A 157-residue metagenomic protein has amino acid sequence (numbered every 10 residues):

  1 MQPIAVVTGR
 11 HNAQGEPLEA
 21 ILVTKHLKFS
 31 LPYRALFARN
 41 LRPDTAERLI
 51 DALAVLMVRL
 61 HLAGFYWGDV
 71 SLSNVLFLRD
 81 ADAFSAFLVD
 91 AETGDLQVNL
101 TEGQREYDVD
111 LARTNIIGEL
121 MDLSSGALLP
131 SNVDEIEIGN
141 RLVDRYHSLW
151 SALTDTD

Functional and structural regions predicted by a protein language model:
M1-E47, D51-G68, F84, N115-G126: Conserved ATP-binding subdomain of kinase catalytic cores across diverse folds
R10, L76, D95-L96: Flexible loop/turn segments at secondary-structure boundaries
L27, S71, E92: Anionic group-transfer/hydrolysis microenvironments
T45, D80, Q104: Short, contiguous, pocket-lining structural segments that sit at or immediately flank catalytic/ligand-binding sites
W67-V70, V133-E135: A general structural signal for short secondary-structure boundary/capping elements
V70-F77: Hydrophobic residue at the +6 position relative to the catalytic HRD Asp in the kinase catalytic loop
F77-A83: Activation-loop N-terminal segment of eukaryotic-like protein kinases
F84-D155: C-lobe/activation-segment region of protein kinase-like
